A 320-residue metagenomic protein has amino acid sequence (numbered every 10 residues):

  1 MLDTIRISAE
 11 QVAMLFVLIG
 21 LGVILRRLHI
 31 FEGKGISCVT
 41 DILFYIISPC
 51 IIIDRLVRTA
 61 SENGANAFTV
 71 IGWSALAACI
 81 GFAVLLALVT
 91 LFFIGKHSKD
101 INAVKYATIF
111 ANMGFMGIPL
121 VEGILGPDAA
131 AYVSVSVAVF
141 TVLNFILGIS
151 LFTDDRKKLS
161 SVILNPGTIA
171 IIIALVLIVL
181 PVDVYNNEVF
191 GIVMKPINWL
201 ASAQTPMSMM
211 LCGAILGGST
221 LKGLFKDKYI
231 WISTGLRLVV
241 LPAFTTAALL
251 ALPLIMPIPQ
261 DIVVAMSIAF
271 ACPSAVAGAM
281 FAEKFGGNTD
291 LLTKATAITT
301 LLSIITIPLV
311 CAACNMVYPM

Functional and structural regions predicted by a protein language model:
M1-M320: Alpha-helical transmembrane segments of multi-pass small-molecule/ion transporters
